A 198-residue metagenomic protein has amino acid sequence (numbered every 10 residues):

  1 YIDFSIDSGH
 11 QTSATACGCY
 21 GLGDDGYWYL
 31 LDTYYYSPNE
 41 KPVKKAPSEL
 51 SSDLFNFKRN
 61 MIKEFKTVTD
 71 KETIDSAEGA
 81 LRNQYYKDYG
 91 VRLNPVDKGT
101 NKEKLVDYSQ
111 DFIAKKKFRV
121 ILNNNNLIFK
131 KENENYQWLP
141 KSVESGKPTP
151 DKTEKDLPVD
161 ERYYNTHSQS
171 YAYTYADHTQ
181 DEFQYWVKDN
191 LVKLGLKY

Functional and structural regions predicted by a protein language model:
Y1-Q11, D75: Two-metal-ion RNase H-like nuclease active-site motif
I2-F4, T15, D70, Q180: Residue-level detector of short, conserved catalytic/binding motifs and their immediate flanks
H10-A14, G26: Coil-to-beta-strand transition motifs
S13, L81, H178-E182: Catalytic-loop motifs flanking and including active-site residues across diverse enzymes
G18, D25-A172, K193: Mg2+-dependent endonuclease catalytic cores in nucleic-acid-processing enzymes, primarily RNase H-like
D156, T174-Q184: Short, charged alpha-helical segments
E161, D181-D189: Short, hydrophobic/amphipathic alpha-helical patches that form generic packing surfaces within helical domains
W186-Y198: Acidic two-metal-ion nuclease catalytic site recognized across multiple nuclease folds, prominently DnaQ/RNase D-T
